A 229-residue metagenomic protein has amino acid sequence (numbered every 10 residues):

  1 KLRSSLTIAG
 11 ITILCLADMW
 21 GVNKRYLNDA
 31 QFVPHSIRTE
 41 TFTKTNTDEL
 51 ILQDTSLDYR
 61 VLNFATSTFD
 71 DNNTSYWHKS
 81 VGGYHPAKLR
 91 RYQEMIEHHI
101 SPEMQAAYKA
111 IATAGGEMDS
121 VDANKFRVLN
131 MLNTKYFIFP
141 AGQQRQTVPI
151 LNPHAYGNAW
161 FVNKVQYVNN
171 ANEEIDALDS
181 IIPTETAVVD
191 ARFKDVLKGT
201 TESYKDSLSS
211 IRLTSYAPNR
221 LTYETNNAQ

Functional and structural regions predicted by a protein language model:
T7-K88, I150: Extracytoplasmic
M19-L27, T55, H99-E103, Y136 (+1 more regions): A generic secondary-structure signal for well-formed alpha-helical elements
R25-R38, H99-A114: Acidic/glycine-enriched edge-of-secondary-structure segments
L52, G83-R91, P102-T113, M118-Q229: Flexible, solvent-exposed extracytoplasmic
